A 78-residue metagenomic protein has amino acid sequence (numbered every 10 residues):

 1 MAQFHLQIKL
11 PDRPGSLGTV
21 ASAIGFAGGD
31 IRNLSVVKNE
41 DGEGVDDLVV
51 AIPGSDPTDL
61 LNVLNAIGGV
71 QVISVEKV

Functional and structural regions predicted by a protein language model:
M1-V78: A conserved regulatory-domain signal marking ACT and ACT-like small-molecule sensing domains and adjacent regulatory
